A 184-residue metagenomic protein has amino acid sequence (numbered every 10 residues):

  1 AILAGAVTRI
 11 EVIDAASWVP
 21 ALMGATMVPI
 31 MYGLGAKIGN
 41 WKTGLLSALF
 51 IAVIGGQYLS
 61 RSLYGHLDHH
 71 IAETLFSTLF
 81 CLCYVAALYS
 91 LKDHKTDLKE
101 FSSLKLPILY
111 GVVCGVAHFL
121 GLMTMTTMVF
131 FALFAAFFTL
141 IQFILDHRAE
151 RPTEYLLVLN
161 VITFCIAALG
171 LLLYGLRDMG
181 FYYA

Functional and structural regions predicted by a protein language model:
A1-V19: Juxtamembrane segments of multi-pass membrane glycosylation machinery that transfer sugars from lipid-linked donors
A6, W18-K37, W41-S102, L106-H147 (+1 more regions): Membrane-embedded helix bundles of polyisoprenyl
R148-N160, Y183-A184: Membrane-interfacial entry segments at the cytosolic side of transmembrane helices
L172-A184: Periplasmic/ER-lumenal interhelical loops and adjacent helix-loop junctions in multi-pass membrane proteins
